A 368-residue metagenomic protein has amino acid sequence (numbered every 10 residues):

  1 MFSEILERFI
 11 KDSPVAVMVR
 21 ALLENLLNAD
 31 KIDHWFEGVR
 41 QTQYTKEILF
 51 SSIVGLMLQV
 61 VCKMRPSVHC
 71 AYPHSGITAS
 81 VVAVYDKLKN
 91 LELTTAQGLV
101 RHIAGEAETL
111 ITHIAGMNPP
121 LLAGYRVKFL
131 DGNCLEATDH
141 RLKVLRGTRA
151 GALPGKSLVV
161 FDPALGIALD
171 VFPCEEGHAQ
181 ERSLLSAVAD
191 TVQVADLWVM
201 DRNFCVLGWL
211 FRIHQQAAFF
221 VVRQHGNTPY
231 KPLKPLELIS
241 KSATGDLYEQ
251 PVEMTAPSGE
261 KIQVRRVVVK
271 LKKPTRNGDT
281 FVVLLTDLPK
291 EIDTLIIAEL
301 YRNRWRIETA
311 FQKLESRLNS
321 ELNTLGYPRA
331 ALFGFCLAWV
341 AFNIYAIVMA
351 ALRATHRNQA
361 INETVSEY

Functional and structural regions predicted by a protein language model:
M1-R65, A79, V84-L91, G98-E106 (+5 more regions): Single, function-defining residue in the core of a domain
H69-S75: Short alpha-helical "recognition helix" segments of helix-turn-helix
L110-G116: Primarily marks folded extracellular/lumenal domains of secretory and cell-surface proteins
R146-T148: Extracellular beta-strand-rich solenoid/capping regions of secreted or surface-exposed proteins that bind or remodel
